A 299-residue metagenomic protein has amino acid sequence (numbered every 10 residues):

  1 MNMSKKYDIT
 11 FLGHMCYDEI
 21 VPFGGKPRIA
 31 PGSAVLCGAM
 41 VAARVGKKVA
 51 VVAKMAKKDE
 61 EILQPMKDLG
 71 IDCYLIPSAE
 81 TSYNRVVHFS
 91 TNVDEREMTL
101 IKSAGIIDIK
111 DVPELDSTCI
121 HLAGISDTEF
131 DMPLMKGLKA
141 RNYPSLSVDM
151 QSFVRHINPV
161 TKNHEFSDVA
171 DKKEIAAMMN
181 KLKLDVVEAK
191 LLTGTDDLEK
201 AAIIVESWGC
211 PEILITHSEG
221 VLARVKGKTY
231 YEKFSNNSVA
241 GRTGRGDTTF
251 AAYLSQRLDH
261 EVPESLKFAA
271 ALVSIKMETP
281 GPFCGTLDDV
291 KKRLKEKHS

Functional and structural regions predicted by a protein language model:
K6-I9, Y17-I29, R44-A123, T128 (+2 more regions): Conserved N-terminal subdomain of the carbohydrate kinase-like
G13-M15, T248: Active-site metal-binding loops of divalent metal-dependent hydrolases
G24-I29, T161-H164, N236-N237: Short glycine-enriched, charge-decorated loop/helix-capping segments at active-site entrances that position
S33-R44: Histidine-anchored nucleotide/phosphate-binding helix
M40, N84-V87, G220-R224: Short beta-strand scaffold segments in enzyme catalytic cores
A42, D185, G246: Short, conserved phosphate/pyrophosphate- and ester-handling motifs at nucleotide-, phospho-/glycolipid
K48, C210, F234-H298: Conserved post-catalytic alpha-helical subdomain immediately downstream of the catalytic base and nucleotide-binding
C119, A123-I203, G220: Conserved beta-alpha-beta core of the PfkB/ribokinase-like small-molecule kinase fold
